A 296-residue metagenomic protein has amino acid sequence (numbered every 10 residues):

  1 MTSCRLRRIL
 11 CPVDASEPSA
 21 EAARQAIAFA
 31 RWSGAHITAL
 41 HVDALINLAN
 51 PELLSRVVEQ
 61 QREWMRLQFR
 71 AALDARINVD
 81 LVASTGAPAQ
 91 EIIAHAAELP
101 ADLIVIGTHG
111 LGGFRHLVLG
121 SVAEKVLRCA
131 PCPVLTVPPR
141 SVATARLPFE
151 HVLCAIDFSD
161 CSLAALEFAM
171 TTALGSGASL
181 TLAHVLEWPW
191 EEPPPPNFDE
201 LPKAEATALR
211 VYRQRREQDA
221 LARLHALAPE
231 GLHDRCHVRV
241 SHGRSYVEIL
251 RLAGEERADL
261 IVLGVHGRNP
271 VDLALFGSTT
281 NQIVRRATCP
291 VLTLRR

Functional and structural regions predicted by a protein language model:
M1-R7, S19, A28, W32 (+3 more regions): Gly/Ser-rich helix-loop-strand patches that form or flank binding pockets for ribonucleotide-derived cofactors
T2-R56, E150-A206, H233-H237, A258: Small/aliphatic-rich secondary-structure junction motif
L53-W64, P202-A220: A short acidic, glycine-rich active-site loop that binds or catalyzes chemistry on phosphate/adenosine moieties
A71-I77, P229-D234: Short helix-capping segments at alpha-helix termini
N78-L81, V238: Rossmann-fold cofactor-recognition segment
A83-I92, V240-E248: Charged docking surfaces used in two-component/phosphorelay signaling
R140-E150: Intrinsically disordered, low-complexity Ser/Thr-rich linker and spacer segments in cell-wall-related proteins
